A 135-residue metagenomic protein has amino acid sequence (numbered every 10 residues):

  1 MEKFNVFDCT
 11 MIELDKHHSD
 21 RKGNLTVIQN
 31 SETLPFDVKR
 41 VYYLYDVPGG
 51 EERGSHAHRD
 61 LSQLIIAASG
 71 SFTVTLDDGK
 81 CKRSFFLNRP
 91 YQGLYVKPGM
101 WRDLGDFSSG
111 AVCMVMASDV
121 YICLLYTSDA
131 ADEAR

Functional and structural regions predicted by a protein language model:
M1-V38: A short, N-terminal "cap"/entry segment at the start of jelly-roll beta-barrel domains of the cupin/DSBH fold
L25, G70, C113: A residue-level signal for conserved active-site and pocket-lining positions in enzyme catalytic cores
Y43-R59: Conserved short histidine dyad/triad with adjacent acidic residue
V47-G50, P90-Y91, K97-G99: Tight coil/turn sites that cap or link beta-strands
D60-T73: Short, conserved beta-strand element in jelly-roll/cupin
G79-Y95: Short acidic-glycine-tyrosine-enriched beta hairpin
R89, G99-V120: Ligand-binding loop in jelly-roll beta-barrel domains
Y126-R135: Single conserved hydrophobic/aromatic residue that forms the stacking wall/gate of nucleotide- or nucleobase-binding
